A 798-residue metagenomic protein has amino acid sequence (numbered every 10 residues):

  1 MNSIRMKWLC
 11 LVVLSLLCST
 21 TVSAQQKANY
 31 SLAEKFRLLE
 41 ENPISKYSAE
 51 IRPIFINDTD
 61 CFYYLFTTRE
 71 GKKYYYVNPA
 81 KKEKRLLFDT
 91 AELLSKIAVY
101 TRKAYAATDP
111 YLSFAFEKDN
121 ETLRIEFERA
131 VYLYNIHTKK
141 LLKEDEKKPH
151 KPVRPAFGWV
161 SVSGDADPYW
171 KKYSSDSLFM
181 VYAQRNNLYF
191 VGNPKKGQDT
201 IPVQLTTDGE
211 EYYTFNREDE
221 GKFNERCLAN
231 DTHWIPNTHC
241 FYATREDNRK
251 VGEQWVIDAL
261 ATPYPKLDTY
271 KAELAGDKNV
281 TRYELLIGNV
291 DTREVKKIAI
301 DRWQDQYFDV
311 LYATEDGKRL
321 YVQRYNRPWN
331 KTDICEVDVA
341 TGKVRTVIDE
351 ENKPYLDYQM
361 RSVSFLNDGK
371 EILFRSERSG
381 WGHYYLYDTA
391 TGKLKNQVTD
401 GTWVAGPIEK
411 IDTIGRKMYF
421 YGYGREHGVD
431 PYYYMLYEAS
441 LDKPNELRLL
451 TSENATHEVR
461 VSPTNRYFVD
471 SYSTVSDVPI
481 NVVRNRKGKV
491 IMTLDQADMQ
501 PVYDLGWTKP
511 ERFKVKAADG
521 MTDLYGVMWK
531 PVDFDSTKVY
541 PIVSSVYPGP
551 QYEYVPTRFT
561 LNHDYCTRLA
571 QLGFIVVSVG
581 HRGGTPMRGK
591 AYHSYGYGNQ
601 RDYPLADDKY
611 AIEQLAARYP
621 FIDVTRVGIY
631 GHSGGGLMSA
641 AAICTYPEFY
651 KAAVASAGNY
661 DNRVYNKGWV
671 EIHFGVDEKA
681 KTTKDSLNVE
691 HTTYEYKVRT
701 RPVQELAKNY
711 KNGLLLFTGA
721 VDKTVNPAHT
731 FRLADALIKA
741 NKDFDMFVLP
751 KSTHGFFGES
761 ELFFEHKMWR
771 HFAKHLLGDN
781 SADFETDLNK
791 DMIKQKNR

Functional and structural regions predicted by a protein language model:
M1-C10: Bacterial N-terminal signal peptides that target proteins for export
C10-S19: Bacterial N-terminal signal peptides
A24-P479, V483-R484, P750, A782 (+1 more regions): Beta-propeller folds
I51, P479, L524, I542 (+1 more regions): Structural detector for hydrophobic anchor residues on beta-strands
I201, D208-T214, E218-E220, N352-K353 (+4 more regions): Cap/lid segment of the alpha/beta-hydrolase catalytic domain
E246, Y325, S473, S545-G549 (+2 more regions): Glycine-rich His-Gly loop
Y432-M435, V555-R558, G658: Beta-propeller blade termini and top-face loops
S545, N562-R568, L572, S578-R798: Active-site-proximal cap/loop segments of hydrolase catalytic domains
